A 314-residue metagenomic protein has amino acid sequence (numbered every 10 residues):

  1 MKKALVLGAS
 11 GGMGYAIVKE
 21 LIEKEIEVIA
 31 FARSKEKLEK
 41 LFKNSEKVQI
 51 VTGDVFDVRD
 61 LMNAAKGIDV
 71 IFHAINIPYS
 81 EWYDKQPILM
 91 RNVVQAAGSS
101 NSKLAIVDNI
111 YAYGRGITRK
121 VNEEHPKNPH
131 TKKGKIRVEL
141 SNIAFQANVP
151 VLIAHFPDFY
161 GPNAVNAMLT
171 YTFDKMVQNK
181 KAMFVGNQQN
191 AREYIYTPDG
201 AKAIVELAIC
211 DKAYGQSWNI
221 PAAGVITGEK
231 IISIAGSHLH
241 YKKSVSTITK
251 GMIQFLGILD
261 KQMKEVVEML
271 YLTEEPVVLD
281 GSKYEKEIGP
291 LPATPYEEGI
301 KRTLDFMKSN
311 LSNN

Functional and structural regions predicted by a protein language model:
M1, E206-V266, G281, K286 (+2 more regions): Mid/C-terminal beta-alpha module of Rossmann-like enzyme folds, strongest in SDR-family dehydrogenases/epimerases
A4-K24: N-terminal Rossmann NAD(P)H-binding glycine-rich loop of SDR-like oxidoreductase domains
E36, K40-S99: NAD(P)H-binding glycine-rich loop region in Rossmannoid oxidoreductase-like domains and their noncatalytic homologs
S80, I110-K120, F159-N166: Conserved catalytic-site region of short-chain dehydrogenase/reductase
R91-I136: Conserved Rossmann-fold NAD(P)-dependent oxidoreductase catalytic core, especially the SDR/UDP-sugar
N142-N163: Conserved beta-loop-beta element that borders a ligand/cofactor-binding pocket
P157-R192: NAD(P)-dependent short-chain dehydrogenase/reductase
I195-G200: A conserved structural motif in NAD(P)-dependent oxidoreductases
